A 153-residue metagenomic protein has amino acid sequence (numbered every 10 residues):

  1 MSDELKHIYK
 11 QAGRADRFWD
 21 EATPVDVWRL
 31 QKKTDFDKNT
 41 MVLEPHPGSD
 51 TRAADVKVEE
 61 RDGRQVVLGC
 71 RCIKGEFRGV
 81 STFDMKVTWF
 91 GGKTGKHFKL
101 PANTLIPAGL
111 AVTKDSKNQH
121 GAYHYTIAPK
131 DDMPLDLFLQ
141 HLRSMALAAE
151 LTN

Functional and structural regions predicted by a protein language model:
M1-N153: NAD-dependent ADP-ribosyltransferases
